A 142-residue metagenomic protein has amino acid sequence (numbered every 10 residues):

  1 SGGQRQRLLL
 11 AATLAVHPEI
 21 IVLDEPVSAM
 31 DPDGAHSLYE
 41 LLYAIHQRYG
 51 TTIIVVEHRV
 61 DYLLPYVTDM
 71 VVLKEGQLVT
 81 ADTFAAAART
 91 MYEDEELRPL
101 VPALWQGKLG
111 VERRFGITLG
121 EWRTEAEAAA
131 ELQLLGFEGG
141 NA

Functional and structural regions predicted by a protein language model:
L10: Hydrophobic anchor residue at the start of the ABC signature
H17: Conserved catalytic motifs of ABC-family nucleotide-binding domains
I21-D24: Catalytic Walker B motif of ABC-type/P-loop ATPase nucleotide-binding domains
P32-G34: Helix N-cap at the start of a conserved alpha-helix in ABC-type nucleotide-binding domains
E57-H58: H-loop/switch region of ABC-family ATPase nucleotide-binding domains
L63-P65: A short, surface-exposed alpha-helical micro-motif characterized by mixed small hydrophobic and charged/polar residues
Q77-L104: Conserved beta-strand-loop-alpha-helix hinge in the C-terminal portion of ABC ATPase nucleotide-binding domains
